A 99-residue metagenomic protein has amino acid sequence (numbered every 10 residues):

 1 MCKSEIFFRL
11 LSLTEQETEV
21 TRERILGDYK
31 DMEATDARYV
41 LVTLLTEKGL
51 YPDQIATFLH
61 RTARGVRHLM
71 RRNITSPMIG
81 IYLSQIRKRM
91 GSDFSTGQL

Functional and structural regions predicted by a protein language model:
S12, D53: Residues within the helices of the helix-turn-helix
T14-Y39: Short, Lys/Arg-enriched anionic-surface-contact patches
A34-L50: Short, amphipathic alpha-helical "recognition" segments used to contact nucleic acids or chromatin
T46, M70-R71: DNA major-groove recognition helix of helix-turn-helix
Q54-F58: Short alpha-helical "recognition helix" segments of helix-turn-helix
R64: Key DNA-contact positions within bacterial/archaeal DNA-binding proteins
T75-L99: Short Lys/Arg-enriched helix C-cap and helix-to-coil transition segments that create basic nucleic-acid-contact patches
